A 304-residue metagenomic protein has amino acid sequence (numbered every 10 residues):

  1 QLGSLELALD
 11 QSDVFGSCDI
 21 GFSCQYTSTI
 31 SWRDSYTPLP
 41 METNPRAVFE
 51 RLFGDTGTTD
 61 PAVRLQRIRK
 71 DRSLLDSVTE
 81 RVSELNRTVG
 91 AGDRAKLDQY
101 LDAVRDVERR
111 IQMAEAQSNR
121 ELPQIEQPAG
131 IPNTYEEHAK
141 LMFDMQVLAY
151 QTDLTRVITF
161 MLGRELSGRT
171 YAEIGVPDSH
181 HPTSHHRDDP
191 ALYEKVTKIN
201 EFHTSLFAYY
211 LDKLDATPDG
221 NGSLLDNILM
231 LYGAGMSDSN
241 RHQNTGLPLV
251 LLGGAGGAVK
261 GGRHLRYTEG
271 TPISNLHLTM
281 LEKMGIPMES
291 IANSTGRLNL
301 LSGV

Functional and structural regions predicted by a protein language model:
Q1-V304: Ligand-binding pockets and gating/stacking loops
